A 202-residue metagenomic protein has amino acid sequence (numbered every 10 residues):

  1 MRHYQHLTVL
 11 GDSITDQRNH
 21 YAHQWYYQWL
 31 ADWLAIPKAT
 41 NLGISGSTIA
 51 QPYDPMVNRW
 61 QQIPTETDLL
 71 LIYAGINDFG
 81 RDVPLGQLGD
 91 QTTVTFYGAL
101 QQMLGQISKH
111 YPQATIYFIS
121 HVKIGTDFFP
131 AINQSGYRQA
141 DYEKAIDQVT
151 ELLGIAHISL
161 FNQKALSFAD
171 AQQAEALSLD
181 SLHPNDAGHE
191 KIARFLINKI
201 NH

Functional and structural regions predicted by a protein language model:
M1-Y4, H202: Extracellular cell-wall/glycan-interacting regions and their flexible linkers
R2, W33-I36, Y111, L152: Short, well-ordered coil/turn elements that cap or connect secondary structure elements
Y4-T8, I14-A99: Conserved SGNH/GDSL esterase-like catalytic core that processes O-acyl groups on lipids and polysaccharides
L10-G11, I119: Short hydrophobic segments within beta-strands
D12-S13, N185: Ser/Thr-glycine-rich phosphate-binding loops at phosphate-binding pockets of nucleotides, nucleotide cofactors
V57-H202: Alpha-helical cap/lid subdomain in secreted, periplasmic, or secretory-pathway luminal O-acyl-processing enzymes
